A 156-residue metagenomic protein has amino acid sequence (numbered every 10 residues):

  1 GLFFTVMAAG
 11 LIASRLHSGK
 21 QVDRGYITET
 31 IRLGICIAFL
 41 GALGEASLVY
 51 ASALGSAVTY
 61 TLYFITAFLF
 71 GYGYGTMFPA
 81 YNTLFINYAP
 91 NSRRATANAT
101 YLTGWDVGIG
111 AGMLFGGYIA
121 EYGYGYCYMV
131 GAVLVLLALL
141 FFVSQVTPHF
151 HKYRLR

Functional and structural regions predicted by a protein language model:
G1-A8, T61, T96: Loop-to-transmembrane helix entry
A13-I27, A120: Helix-to-loop junctions at the C-terminal end of transmembrane segments in multipass secondary transporters
I37-S56: C-terminal ends and interior cores of transmembrane alpha-helices in multi-pass membrane transporters/permeases
V58-T76: Hydrophobic core of transmembrane alpha-helices in multi-pass small-molecule transporters, especially MFS/SLC-type
T76-A89: Intracellular juxtamembrane helix-capping segments at the cytosolic ends of symmetry-related transmembrane helices
N91-Y101: Loop-to-transmembrane helix entry/capping segments in MFS-fold secondary transporters and related SLC/MFSD carriers
Y118-V135: A membrane-interface helix-boundary motif in multi-pass transporters
G131-R156: Multi-pass alpha-helical transporter architecture, strongest for 12-TM Major Facilitator/SLC carriers used
